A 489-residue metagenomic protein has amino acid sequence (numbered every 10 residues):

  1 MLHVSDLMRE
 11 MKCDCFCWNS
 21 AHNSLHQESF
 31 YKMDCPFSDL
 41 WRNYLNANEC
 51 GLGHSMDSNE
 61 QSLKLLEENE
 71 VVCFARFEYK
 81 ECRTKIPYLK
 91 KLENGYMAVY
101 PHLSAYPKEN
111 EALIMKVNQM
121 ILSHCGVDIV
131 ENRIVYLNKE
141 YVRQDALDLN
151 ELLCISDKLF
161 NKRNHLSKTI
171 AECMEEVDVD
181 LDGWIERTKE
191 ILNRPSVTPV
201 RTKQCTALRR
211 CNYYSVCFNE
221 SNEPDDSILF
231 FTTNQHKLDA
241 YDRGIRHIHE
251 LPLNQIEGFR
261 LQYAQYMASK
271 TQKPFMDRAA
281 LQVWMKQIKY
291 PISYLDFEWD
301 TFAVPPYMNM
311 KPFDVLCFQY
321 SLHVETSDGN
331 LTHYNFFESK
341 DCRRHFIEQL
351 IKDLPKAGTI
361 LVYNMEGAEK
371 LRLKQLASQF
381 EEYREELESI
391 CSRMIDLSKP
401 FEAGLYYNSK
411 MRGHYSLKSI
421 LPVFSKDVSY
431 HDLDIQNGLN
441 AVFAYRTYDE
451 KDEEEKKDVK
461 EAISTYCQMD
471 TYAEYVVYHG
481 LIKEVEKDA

Functional and structural regions predicted by a protein language model:
M1-N94, Q235-T271: Metal-dependent nuclease catalytic cores that hydrolyze phosphodiester bonds in DNA/RNA, characterized by
N19, N219-S221, A240, H249 (+2 more regions): Short helix/loop capping segments that flank catalytic or ligand/cofactor-binding pockets
N69-F77, P291-T301, D396: Two-metal-ion RNase H-like nuclease active-site motif
V71-A75, R83-K90, A98-A105, E109-L181 (+1 more regions): Conserved DEDDh/DEDDy metal-dependent 3′-5′ exonuclease domain
A98-Y100, A280-K356, F380: Conserved RNase H-like, two-metal-ion catalytic cores of nucleic-acid enzymes
K162-E223, I420, S425-A489: Acidic, Mg2+-coordinating catalytic module of metal-dependent nucleases/exonucleases that use a two-metal-ion mechanism
T198-E250, S339-R343, L350, E388: Helix-loop elements that line ligand-binding/catalytic pockets
E250-F297, F302-V304: Long, highly charged low-complexity segments
